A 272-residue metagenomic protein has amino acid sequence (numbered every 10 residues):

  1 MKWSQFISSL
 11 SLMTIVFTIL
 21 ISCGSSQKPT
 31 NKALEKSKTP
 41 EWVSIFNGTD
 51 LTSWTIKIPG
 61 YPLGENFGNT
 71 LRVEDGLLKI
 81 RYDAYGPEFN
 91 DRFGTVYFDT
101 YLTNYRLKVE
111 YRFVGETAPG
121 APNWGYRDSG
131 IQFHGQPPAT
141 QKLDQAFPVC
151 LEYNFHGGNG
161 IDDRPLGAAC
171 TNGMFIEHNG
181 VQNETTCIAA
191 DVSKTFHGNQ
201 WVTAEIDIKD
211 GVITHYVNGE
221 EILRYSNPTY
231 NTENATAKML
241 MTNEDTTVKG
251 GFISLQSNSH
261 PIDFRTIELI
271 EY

Functional and structural regions predicted by a protein language model:
M1-S11: Bacterial N-terminal signal peptides that target proteins for export
I19-S22: C-terminal motif of bacterial Sec signal peptides marking the signal peptidase cleavage site
S25-Y272: Carbohydrate-interacting regions of secretory-pathway proteins
